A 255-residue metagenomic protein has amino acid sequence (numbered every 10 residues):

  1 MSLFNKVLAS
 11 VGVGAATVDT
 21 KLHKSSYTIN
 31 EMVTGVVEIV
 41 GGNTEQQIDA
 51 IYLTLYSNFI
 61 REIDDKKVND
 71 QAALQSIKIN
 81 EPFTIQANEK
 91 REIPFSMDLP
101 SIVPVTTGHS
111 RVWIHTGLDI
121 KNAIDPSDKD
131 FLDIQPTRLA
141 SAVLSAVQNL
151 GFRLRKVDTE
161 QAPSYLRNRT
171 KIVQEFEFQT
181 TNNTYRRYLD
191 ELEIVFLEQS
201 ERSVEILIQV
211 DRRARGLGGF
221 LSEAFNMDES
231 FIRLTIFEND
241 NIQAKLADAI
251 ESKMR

Functional and structural regions predicted by a protein language model:
M1-R255: Terminal, compositionally biased non-globular sequences in eukaryotic proteins
